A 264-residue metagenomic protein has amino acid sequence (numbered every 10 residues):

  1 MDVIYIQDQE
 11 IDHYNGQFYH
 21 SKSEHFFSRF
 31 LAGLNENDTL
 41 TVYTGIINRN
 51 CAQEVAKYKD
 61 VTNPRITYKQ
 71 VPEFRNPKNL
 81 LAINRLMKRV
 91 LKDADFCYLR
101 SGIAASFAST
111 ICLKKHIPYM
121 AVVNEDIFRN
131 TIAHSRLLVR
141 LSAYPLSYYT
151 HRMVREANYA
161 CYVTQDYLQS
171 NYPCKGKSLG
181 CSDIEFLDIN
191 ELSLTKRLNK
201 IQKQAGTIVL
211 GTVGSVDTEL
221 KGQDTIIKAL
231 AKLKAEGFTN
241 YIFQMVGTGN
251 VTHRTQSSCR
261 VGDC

Functional and structural regions predicted by a protein language model:
M1-Q53, P64, K92: N-terminal subdomain of nucleotide-sugar transferases
D2-D8, C112-T131, G176-C181: Active-site proximal beta-strand in glycosyltransferases
I4, N199-K221, I227-L230: Conserved donor-binding/catalytic core segment of Leloir-type glycosyltransferases
Q7-Q17, Y68-E73, M120-T150, D188-I189 (+1 more regions): Acceptor-binding helix/loop patch of EC 2.4 sugar-transfer enzymes, predominantly nucleotide-sugar-dependent
N48-P77, G262-C264: Conserved nucleotide-sugar phosphate-binding/catalytic loop shared by glycosyltransferases and other
M87-A105, P118-M120: Short N-terminal targeting/anchoring amphipathic segment
A143-L198: A short, active-site helix/loop in glycosyltransferases that binds the activated sugar's phosphate group
I242, T255-C264: Nucleotide-activated donor-binding/catalytic signature segment of Leloir-type glycosyltransferases, i.e., the conserved
